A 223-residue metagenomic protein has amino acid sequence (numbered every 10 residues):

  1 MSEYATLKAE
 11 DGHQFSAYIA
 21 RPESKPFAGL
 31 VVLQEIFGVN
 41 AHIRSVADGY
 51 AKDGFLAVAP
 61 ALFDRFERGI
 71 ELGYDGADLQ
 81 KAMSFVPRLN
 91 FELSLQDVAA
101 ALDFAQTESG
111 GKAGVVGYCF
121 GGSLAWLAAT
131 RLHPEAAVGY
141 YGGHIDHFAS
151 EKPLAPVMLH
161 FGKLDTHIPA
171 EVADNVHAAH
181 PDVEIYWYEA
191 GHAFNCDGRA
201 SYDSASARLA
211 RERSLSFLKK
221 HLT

Functional and structural regions predicted by a protein language model:
M1-T223: N-terminal cap/leader regions of alpha/beta-hydrolase-fold enzymes, predominantly small-molecule hydrolases
